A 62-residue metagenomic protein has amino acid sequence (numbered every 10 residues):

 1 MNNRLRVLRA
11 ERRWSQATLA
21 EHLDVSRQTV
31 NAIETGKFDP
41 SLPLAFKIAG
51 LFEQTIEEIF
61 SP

Functional and structural regions predicted by a protein language model:
N3-H22: Short basic helix-loop element that most often maps to the first helix and adjoining turn of HTH DNA-binding modules
A17, Q28, E57: Key DNA-contact positions within bacterial/archaeal DNA-binding proteins
V25-F38: Recognition helix of helix-turn-helix/homeodomain-like DNA-binding domains that insert into the DNA major groove
P43-E58: DNA major-groove recognition helix of helix-turn-helix/homeodomain DNA-binding modules
S61: Phosphate-coordinating loops and pocket residues in cytosolic domains that bind phosphorylated ligands
